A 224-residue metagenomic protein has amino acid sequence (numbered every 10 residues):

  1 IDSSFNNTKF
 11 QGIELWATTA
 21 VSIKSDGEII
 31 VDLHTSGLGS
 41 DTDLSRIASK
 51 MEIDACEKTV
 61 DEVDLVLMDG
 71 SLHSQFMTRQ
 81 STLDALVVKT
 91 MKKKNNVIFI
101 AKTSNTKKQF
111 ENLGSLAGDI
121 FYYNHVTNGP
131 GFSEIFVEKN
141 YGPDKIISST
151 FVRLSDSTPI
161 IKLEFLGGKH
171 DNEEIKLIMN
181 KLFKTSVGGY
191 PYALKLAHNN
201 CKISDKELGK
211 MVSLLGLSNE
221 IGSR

Functional and structural regions predicted by a protein language model:
S3-D41: Acidic, metal-ligating active-site segments
E28-I29, L44-R224: Long, contiguous domain-sized segments
